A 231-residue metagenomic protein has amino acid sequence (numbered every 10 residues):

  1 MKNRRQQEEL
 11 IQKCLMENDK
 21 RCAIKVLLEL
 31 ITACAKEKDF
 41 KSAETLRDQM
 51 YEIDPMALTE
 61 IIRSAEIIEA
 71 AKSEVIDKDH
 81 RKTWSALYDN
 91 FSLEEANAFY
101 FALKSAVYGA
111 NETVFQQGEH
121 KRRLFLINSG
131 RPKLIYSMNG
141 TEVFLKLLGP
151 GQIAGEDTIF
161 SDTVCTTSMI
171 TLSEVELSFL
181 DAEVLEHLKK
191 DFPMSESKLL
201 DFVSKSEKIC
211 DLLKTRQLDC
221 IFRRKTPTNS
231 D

Functional and structural regions predicted by a protein language model:
R63-A110, K189-N229: Cyclic nucleotide-binding regulatory module and flanking cytosolic helices
N111, R122-N139, G149-Q152: Glycine- and acidic-residue-biased ligand/ion/polar-headgroup-sensing regions
V114-E119: Short phosphate-coordinating micro-motif centered on Lys-Gly-acidic
V143-D201: Cyclic-nucleotide recognition modules
